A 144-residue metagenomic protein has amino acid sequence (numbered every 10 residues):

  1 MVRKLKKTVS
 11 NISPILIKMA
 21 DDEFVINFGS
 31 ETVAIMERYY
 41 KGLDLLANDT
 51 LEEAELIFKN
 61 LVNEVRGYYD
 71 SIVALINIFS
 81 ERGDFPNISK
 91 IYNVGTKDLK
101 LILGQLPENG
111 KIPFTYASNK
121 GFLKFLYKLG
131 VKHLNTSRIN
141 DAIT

Functional and structural regions predicted by a protein language model:
A20-E37, K111-L123: TPR-adjacent "capping" and linker segments in tetratricopeptide-repeat scaffold/adaptor proteins
E31-E64, K128-T136: Alpha-helical segment of the N-proximal tetratricopeptide repeat
A34, G67-S71, I102: Residue-level recognition of tetratricopeptide repeat
K59, N93, K97-K100: Alpha-solenoid helical repeat scaffolds
